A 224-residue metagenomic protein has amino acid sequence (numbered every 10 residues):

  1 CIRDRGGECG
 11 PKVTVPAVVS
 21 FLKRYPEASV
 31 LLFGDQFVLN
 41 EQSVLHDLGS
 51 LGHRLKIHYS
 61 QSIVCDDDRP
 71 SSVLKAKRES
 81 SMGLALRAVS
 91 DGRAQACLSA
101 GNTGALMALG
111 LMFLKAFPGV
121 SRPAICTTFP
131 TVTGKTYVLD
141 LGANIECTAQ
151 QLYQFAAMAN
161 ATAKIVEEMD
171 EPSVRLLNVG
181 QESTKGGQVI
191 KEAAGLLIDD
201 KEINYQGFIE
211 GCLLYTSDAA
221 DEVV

Functional and structural regions predicted by a protein language model:
C1-I2, Y215-V224: Single conserved hydrophobic/aromatic residue that forms the stacking wall/gate of nucleotide- or nucleobase-binding
R3-K12, A143-Y153: Short, glycine-rich nucleotide/cofactor-binding loops
R3-V38: N-terminal phosphate-binding or glycine-rich loops at protein starts, especially the Walker A/P-loop of NTPases
E8-T14, E79-M82, C97, T103-G110 (+1 more regions): Short glycine/serine/threonine-rich phosphate/pyrophosphate-binding segments that cradle anionic phosphate groups
L48-R93: Phosphate/nucleotide-donor binding subsite
L109-G142, D199-I209: Short, acidic/small-residue loops that bind anionic groups at enzyme active sites
V132-I145, E171-V179: Acidic/polar active-site rim loop that often engages polyanionic ligands
A149-G207: Glycine-rich phosphate/diphosphate-binding loop of Rossmann-like nucleotide-binding domains
